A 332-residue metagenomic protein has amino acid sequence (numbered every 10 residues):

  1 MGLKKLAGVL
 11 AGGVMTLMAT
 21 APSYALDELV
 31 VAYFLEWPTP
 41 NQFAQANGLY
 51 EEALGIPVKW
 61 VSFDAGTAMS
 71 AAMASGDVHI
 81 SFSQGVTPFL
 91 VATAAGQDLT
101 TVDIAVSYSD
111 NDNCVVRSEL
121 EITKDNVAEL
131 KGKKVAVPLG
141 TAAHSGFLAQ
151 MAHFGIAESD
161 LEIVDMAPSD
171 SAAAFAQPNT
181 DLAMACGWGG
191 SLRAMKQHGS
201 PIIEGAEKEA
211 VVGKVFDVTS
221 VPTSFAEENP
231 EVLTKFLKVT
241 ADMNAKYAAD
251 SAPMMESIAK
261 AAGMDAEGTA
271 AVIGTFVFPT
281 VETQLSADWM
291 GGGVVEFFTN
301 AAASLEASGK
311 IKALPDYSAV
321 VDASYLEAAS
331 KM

Functional and structural regions predicted by a protein language model:
M1-L10: Bacterial N-terminal signal peptides that target proteins for export
A11-M18: Bacterial N-terminal signal peptides
T20-A25: Sec/Tat signal peptide C-region and signal peptidase I cleavage site
L26-F154, E162-D165, D181, W188: Short, glycine-/small- and polar/acidic-enriched structural segments that line small-molecule recognition paths
T87, D170-A262: Pocket-lining segment of extracytoplasmic ligand-binding domains
V106-R117, G199-A226, L237, F276-T280 (+1 more regions): Periplasmic-binding protein-like
E228-K310: Secondary-structure end/capping motifs
F298-M332: Conserved C-terminal helix/tail region of periplasmic/extracytoplasmic solute-binding proteins
